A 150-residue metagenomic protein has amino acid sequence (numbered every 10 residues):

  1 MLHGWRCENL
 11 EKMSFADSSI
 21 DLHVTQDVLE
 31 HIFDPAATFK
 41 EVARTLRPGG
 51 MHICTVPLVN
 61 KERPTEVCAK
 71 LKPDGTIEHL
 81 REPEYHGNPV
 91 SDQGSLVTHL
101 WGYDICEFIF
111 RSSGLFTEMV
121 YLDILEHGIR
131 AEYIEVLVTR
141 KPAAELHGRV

Functional and structural regions predicted by a protein language model:
M1, W5-C7, A36-A43, R47-V150: S-adenosyl-L-methionine-dependent methyltransferase catalytic module, highlighting the catalytic core
L10-H23: A short acidic, Gly/Pro-enriched loop at the edge of an enzyme's catalytic core that lines a small-molecule cofactor
K12, E30, N60: Active-site micro-motifs of SAM-dependent methyltransferase domains
S14-A16, F33, G102: GHKL-family ATP-binding catalytic core of two-component histidine kinases
D21-F33: A short SAM/SAH-binding and catalytic strip from SAM-dependent methyltransferases
